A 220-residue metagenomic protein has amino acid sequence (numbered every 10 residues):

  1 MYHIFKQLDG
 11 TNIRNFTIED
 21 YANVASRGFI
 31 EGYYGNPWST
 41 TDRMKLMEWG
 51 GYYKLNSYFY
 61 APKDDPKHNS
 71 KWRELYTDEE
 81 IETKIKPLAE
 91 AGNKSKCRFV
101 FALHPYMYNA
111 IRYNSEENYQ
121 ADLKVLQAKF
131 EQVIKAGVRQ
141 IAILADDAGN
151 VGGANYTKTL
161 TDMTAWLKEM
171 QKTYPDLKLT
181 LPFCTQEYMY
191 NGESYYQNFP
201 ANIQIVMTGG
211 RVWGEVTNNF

Functional and structural regions predicted by a protein language model:
M1-K129, K135-R139: Feature activates predominantly on carbohydrate-active enzymes
G32-Y33, D78, A148-F220: Catalytic-core regions of glycoside hydrolase
Y58-A61, L144, I205: Non-cysteine beta-strand/loop elements that form the S-adenosyl-L-methionine
A91-G92, V125-A142, N150, Y156-M170: Hydrophobic or amphipathic alpha-helical targeting/insertion segments
